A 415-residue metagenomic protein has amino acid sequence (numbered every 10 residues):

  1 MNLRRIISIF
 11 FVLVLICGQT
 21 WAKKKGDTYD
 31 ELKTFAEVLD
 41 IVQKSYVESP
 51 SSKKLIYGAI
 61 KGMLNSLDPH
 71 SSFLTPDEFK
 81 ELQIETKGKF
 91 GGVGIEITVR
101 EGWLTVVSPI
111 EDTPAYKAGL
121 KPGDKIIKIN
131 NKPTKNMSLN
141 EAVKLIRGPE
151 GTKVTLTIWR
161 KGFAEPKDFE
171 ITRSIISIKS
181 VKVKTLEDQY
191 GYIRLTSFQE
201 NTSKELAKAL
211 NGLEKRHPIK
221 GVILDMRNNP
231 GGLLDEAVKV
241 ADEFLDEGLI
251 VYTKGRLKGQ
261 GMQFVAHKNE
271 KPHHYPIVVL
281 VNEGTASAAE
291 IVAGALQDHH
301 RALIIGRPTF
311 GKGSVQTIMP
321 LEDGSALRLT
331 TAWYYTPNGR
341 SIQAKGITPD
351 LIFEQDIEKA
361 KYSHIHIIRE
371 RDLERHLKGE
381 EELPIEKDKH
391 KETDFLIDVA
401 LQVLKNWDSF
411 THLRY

Functional and structural regions predicted by a protein language model:
M1-I7: Bacterial N-terminal signal peptides that target proteins for export
S8-G18: Bacterial N-terminal signal peptides
Q19-A22, G339: Short linear recognition/processing motifs and adjacent strand/loop elements at protein termini and domain edges
W21-E31, F35-S52, T105-P109, T113-P122 (+1 more regions): Cleft-lining beta-strand/loop regions that shape enzyme active-site pockets
K23-L39, Q43-S45, S51, S66-G94 (+2 more regions): Glycine-biased strand-turn-strand hairpin within the trypsin-fold
Y46-V107, K153-T155, W159-E170, I178-V183 (+2 more regions): Extended, small/polar residue-biased N-terminal targeting/export presequences and adjacent propeptide/linker tracts
L321-D323, L327-A332: Short acidic, Pro/Gly- and aromatic-enriched capping/linker segments at domain boundaries
N338-Y415: Conserved functional hotspot residues or short segments at active or partner-binding sites across diverse domains
